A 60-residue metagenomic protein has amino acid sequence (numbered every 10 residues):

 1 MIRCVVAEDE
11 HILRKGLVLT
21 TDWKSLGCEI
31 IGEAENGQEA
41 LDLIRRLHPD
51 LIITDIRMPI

Functional and structural regions predicted by a protein language model:
M1: Phosphate-coordination loops involved in phosphoryl transfer and adenosine-cofactor binding
C4, L47-I53: Active-site beta3 strand of CheY-like receiver
E8: Conserved acidic carboxylate
H11-G32: Two-component/phosphorelay signaling modules centered on CheY-like receiver
I12-R14, G37, T54: Short amphipathic alpha-helical "recognition" segments used for binding
L19, D42-R46: Replace "anionic and nucleotidyl ligands
E33-D42: Helix N-cap/capping motif at the beta->alpha junctions
I56-M58: Receiver (REC) domain active-site loop signature in two-component systems and cognate sites in sensor histidine kinases
